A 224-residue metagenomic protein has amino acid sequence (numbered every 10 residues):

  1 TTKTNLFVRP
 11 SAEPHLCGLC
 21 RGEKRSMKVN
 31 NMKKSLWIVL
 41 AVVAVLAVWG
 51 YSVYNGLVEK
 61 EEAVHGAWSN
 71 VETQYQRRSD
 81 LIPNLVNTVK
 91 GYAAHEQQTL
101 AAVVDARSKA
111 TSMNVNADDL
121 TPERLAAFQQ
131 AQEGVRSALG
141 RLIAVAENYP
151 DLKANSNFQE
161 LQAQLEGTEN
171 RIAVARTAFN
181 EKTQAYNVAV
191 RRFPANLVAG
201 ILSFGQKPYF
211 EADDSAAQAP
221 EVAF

Functional and structural regions predicted by a protein language model:
N5-F7, E13-C17, R21-F224: A helix-centric hydrophobic-segment signal that preferentially recognizes long, alpha-helical stretches used
